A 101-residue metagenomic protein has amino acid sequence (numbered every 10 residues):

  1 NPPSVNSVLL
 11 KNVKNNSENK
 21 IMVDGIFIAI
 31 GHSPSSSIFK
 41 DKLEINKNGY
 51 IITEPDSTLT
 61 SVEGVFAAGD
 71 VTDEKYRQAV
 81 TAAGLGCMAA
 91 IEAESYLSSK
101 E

Functional and structural regions predicted by a protein language model:
N1-P55, S98-E101: A Rossmann-like FAD-binding core segment of flavoenzymes
F27, S57-L59, V80: Intrinsically disordered/low-complexity terminal segments and short unstructured peptides
L43-A67, V71-E74: FAD-binding beta-loop-beta segment adjacent to the flavin cofactor pocket
V62, A68-E101: A conserved FAD-binding loop/helix module that cradles the flavin
